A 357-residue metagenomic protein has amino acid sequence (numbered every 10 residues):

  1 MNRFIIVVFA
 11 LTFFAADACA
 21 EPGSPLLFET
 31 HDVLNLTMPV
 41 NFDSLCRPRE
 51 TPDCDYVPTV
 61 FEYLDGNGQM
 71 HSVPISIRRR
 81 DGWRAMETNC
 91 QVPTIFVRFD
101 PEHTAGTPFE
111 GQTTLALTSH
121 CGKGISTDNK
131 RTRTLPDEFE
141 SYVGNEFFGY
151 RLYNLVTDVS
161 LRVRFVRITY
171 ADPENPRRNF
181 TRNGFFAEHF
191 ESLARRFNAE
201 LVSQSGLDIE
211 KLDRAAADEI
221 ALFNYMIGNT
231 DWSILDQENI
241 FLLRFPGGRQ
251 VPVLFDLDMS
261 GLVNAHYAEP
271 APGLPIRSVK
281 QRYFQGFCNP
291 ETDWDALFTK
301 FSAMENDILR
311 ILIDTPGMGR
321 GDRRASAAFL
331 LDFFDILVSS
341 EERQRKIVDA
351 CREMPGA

Functional and structural regions predicted by a protein language model:
F4-F14: Sec-dependent N-terminal signal peptides
C19-A357: Phosphate/dinucleotide-binding and metal-coordinating scaffold of catalytic cores in nucleotide-dependent enzymes
